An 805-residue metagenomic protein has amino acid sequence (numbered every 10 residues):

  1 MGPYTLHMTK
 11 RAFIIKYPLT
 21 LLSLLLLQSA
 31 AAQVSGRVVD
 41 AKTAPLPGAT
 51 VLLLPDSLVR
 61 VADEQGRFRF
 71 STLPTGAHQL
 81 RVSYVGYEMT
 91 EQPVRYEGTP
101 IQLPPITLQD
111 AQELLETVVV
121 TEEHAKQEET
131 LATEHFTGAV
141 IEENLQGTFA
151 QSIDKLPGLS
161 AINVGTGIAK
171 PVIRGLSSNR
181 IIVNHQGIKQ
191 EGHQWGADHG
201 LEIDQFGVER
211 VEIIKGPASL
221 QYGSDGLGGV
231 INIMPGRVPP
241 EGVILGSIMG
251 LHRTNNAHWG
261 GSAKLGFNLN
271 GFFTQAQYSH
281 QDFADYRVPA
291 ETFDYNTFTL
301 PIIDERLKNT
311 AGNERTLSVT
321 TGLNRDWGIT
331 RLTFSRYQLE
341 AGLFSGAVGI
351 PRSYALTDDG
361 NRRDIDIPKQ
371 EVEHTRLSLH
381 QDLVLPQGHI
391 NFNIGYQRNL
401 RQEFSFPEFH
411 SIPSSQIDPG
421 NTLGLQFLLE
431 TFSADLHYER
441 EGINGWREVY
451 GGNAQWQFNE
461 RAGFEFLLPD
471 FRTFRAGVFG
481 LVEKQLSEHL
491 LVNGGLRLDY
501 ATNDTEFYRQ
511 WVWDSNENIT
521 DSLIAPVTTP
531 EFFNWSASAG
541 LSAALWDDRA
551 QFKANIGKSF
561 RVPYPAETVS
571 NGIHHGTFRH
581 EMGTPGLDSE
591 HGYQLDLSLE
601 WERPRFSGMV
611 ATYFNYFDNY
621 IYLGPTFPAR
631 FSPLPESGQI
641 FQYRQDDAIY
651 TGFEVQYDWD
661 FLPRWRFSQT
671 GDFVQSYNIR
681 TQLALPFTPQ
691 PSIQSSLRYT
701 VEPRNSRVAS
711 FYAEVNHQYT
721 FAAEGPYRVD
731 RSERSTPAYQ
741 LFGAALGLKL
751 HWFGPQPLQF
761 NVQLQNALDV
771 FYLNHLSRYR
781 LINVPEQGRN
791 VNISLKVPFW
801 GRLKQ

Functional and structural regions predicted by a protein language model:
T50-L52, S83-Y87, E97-E142, S178: Short, acidic, small-residue-rich periplasmic hinge/interaction motif at the N-terminus of Gram-negative outer-membrane
S71, I188-K215: Short acidic/polar hinge/loop motifs at secondary-structure boundaries that mediate gating or recognition
P100-I106, F149-S152, G167-V172, N184 (+4 more regions): N-terminal periplasmic accessory domains that precede and gate Gram-negative outer-membrane beta-barrel machines
N256-D282, D294-F344, E373-T375, L379 (+6 more regions): Transmembrane beta-barrel wall of Gram-negative outer-membrane proteins
F283-A284, P289, F560, Y616-N619 (+3 more regions): C-terminal beta-signal and adjacent terminal beta-strands/loops of Gram-negative outer-membrane beta-barrel proteins
K308-E314, W327-P386, I390, Y396-E430 (+4 more regions): Flexible loop and strand-edge segments within Gram-negative outer membrane beta-barrel domains
D418-H437, M582-D588, Q594, R603 (+1 more regions): Outer membrane beta-barrel strand-and-loop segments of large Gram-negative receptors, especially TonB-dependent
S607, Y613-F617, L634-A723: Gram-negative outer-membrane beta-barrel transporters
